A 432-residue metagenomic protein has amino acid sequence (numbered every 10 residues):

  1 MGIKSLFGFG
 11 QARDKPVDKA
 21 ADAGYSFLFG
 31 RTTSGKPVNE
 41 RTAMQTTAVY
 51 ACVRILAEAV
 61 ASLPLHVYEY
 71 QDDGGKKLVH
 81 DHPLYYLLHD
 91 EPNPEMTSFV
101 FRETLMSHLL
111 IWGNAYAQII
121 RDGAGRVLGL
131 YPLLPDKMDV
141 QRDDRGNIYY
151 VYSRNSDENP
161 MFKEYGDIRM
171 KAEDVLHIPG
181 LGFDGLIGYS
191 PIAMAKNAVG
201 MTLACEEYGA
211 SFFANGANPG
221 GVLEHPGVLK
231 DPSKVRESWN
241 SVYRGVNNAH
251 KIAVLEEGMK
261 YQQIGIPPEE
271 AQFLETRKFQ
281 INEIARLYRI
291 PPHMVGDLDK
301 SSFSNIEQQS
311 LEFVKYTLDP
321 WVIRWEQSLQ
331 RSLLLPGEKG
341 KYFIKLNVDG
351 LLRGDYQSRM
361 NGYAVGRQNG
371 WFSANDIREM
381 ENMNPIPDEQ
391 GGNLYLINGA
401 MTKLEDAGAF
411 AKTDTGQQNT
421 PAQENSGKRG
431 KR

Functional and structural regions predicted by a protein language model:
M1-R286, I290-H293, D297, F303 (+2 more regions): Structured, contiguous alpha/beta core segments that scaffold functional sites
Q272-T276, Q280, S310, D355 (+1 more regions): Secondary-structure capping and boundary motifs in well-ordered enzyme cores
P292-F303, Q327-G340: Short acidic alpha-helical/loop segments enriched in Asp/Glu that coordinate divalent cations
I306-E307: Small-residue-rich helix-loop
K315, D319, Q330: Conserved nucleotide- and phosphate/pyrophosphate-binding catalytic cores in adenylate/nucleotidyl-handling enzymes
Q327, R331-L334, V365-Q368, K428-R432: Viral virion structural and adsorption modules
S332-G354: Generic long, charged, amphipathic alpha-helical segments
R353-R378, T402: Periodic self-assembly scaffolds
